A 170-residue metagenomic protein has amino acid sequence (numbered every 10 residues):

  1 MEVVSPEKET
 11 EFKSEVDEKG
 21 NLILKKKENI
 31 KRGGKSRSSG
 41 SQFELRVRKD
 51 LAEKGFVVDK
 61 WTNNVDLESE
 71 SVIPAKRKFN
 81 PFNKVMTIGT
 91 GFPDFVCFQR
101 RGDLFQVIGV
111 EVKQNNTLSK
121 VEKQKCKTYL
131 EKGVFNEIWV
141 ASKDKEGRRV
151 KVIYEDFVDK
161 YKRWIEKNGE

Functional and structural regions predicted by a protein language model:
E2-K84: Acidic-basic catalytic patches of nuclease active cores, encompassing PD-(D/E)XK and other metal-cofactor nuclease
G34, S38, Q42-R48, K120-E170: Domain-level recognition of nuclease-like catalytic cores that cleave nucleotide substrates
L51, D94-C97, R101, F105-N116: Conserved catalytic cores of phosphodiester-cleaving nucleases, focusing on short active-site segments
K54, G102, E131-G133: Alpha-helix C-cap/termination motif
D59, V110, E137-A141: Hydrophobic/aromatic beta-strand patches that form the interior of the parallel beta-sheet core in alpha/beta enzyme
V65, N116, K145: Residue-level detector of flexible, active-site-proximal loop/helix-junction positions within diverse enzyme catalytic
P81-Q99: Mature extracytoplasmic domains of secretory-pathway proteins
M86-I88, F105-G109, N116-K127: Active-site-adjacent loop/helix micro-motif of nuclease/hydrolase catalytic cores
